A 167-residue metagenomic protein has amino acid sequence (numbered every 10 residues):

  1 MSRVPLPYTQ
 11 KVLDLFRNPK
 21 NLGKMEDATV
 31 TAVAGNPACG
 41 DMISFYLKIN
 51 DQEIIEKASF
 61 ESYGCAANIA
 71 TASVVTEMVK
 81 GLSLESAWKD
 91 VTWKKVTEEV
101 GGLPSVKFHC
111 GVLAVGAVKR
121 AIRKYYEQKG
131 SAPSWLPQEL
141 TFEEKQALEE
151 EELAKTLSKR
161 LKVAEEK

Functional and structural regions predicted by a protein language model:
S2, V33, E61-C65: Short, surface-exposed loop/turn motifs that are enriched in glycine and acidic residues and include a nearby proline
S2-D27, T31-A32, L82-K167: C-terminal binding/interaction regions
R3, L15-N18, S44-L47, A66-I69: Short hydrophobic/aromatic-rich motifs at helix boundaries and adjacent loops
L22-I55: Structured beta-strand/loop patches that form or line metal/cofactor-binding pockets in enzymes
A38, K48-V112: Active-site- and interface-proximal helix/loop "cap" or "latch" segments in soluble metabolic and energy-transducing
